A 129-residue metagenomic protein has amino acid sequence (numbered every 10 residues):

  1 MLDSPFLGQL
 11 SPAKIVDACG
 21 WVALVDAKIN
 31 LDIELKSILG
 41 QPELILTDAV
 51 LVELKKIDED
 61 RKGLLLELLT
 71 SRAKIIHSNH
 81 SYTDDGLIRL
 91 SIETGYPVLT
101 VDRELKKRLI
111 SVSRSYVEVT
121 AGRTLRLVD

Functional and structural regions predicted by a protein language model:
M1-A73: Domain-level signal for Mg2+-assisted phosphodiester chemistry and nucleotide/NA-binding surfaces in nucleic-acid
I45-D129: Nuclease catalytic cores that cleave nucleic-acid phosphodiester bonds, predominantly acidic two-metal-ion
